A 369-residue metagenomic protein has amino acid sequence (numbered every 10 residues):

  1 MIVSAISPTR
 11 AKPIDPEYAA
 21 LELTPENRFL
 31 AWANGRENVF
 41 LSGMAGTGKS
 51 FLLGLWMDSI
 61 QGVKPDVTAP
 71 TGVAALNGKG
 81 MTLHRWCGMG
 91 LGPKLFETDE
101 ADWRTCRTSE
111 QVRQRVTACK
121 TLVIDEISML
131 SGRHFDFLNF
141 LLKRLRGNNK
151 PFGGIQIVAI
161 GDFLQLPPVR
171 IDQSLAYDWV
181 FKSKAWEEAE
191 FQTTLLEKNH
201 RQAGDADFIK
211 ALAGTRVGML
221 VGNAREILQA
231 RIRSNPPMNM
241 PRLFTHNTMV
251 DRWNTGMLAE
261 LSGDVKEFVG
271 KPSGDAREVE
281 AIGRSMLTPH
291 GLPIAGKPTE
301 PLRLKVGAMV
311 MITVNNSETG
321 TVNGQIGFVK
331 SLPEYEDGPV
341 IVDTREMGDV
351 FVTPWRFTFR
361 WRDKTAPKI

Functional and structural regions predicted by a protein language model:
M1-I369: Conserved ATP-binding/catalytic motifs of P-loop helicase motor domains
